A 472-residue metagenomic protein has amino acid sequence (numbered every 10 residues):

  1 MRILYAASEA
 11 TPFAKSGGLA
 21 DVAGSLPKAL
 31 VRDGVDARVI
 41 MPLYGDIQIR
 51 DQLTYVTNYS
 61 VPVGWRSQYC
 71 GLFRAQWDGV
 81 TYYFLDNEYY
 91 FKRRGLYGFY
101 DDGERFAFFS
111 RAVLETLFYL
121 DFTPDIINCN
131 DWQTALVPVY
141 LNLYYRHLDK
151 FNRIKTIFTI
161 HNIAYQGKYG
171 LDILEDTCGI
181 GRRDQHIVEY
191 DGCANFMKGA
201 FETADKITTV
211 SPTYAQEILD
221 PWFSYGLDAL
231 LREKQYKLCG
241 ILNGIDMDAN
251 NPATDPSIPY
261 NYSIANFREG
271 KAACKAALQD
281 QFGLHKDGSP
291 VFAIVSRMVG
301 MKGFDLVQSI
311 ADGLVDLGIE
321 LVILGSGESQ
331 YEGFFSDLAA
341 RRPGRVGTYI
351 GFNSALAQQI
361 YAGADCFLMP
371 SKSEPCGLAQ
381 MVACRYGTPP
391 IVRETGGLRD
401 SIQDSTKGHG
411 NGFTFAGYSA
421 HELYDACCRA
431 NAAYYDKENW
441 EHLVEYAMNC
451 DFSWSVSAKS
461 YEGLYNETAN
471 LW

Functional and structural regions predicted by a protein language model:
M1-W472: Catalytic cores of nucleotide-sugar-dependent glycosyltransferases that transfer UDP/GDP/TDP-activated
